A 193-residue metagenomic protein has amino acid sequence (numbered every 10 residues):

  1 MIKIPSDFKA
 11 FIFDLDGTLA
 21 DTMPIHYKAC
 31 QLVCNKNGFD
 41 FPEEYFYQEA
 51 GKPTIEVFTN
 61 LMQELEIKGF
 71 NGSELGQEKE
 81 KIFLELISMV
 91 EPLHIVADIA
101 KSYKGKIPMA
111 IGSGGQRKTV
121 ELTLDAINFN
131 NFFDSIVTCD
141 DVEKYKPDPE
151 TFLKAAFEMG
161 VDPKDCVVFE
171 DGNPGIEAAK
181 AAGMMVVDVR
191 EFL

Functional and structural regions predicted by a protein language model:
M1-K9, K101, Q116-L193: Asp-based, Mg2+/Mn2+-dependent phosphohydrolase catalytic module
M1-Q48, A181-A182, F192: Active-site neighborhood of HAD-like aspartate-dependent phosphohydrolases
I25, E49-P53, E78, E91-I95 (+3 more regions): Short beta->alpha linker loops
A29, V57, I95, T119-L122 (+1 more regions): Phosphate- and divalent-cation-binding pockets in alpha/beta enzyme and binding domains that engage nucleotide-derived
V33-C34, P53-K68, T123, A156: Helix-loop "lid/cap" segments that line or gate small-molecule binding pockets
F39-F41, I67, F129, G160-V161: Helix N-cap/coil-helix junction residues
M62-D98: Metal-dependent phosphoesterase signature
L84-I111, R117, E121: Short, acidic loop-to-helix structural element flanking the phosphoryl-transfer center in phosphate-processing enzymes
